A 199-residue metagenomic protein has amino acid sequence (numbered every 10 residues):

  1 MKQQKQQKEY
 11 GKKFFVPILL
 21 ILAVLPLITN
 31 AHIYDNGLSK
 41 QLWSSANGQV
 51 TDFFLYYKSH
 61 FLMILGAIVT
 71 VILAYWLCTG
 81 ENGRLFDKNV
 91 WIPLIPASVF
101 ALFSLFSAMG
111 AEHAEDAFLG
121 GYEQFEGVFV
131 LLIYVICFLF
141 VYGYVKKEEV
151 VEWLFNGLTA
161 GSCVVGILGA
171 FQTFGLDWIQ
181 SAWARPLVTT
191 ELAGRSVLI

Functional and structural regions predicted by a protein language model:
M1-E123, Y142-A160, W178: Transmembrane signal-anchor hairpin modules in multi-pass inner-membrane enzymes, especially those that act on
A117-Y122, L132, V197-I199: Active-site lumenal/periplasmic loops and adjacent helix-entry segments of GT-C-fold, multi-pass membrane
V128, V165, W178-I199: Membrane-interface segments at transmembrane-helix junctions in multi-pass inner-membrane proteins
V128-F138: Alpha-helical transmembrane segments of multi-pass membrane proteins
E149-Q172, S181-P186: Hydrophobic or amphipathic alpha-helical targeting/insertion segments
